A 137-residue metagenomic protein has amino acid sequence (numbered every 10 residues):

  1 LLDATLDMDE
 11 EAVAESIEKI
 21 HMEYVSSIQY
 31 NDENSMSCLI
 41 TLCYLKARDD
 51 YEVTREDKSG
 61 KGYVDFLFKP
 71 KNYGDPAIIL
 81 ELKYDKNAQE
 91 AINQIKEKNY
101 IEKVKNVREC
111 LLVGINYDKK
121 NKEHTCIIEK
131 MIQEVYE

Functional and structural regions predicted by a protein language model:
L1-A91, E97-N99, D118, K122-E137: Extended alpha-helical interface modules used as scaffolds for assembling large macromolecular complexes
A77-I78, R108-L111: Residue-level recognition of the N-termini of beta-strands and the immediately preceding loop/turn
Y100, L112-G114: Generic C-terminus detector
I101-R108: Arginine/glycine-rich "motif VI" loop of SF2 helicases in the C-terminal RecA-like domain
